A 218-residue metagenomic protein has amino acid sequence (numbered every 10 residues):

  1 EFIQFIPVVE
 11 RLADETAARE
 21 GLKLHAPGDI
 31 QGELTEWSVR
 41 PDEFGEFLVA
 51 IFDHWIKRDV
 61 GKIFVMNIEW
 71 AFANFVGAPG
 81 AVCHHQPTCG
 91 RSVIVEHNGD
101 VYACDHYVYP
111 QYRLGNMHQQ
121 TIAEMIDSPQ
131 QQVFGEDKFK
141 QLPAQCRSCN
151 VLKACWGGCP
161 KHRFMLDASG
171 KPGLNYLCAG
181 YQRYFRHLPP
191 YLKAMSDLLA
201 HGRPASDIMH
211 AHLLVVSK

Functional and structural regions predicted by a protein language model:
E1-H84, T88, I94, V108-Y109 (+1 more regions): Radical SAM enzyme [4Fe-4S]-AdoMet core and its adjacent flexible, acidic and glycine-rich loops/tails across
E43-A50, M117, Q141-A144, N150 (+2 more regions): Generic recognition of stable, solvent-exposed alpha-helical segments in well-folded globular domains
I51, G99, I122: Conserved, mostly hydrophobic/aromatic
G80, V108-V151: Membrane-interface junctions of multi-pass transporters
G90-A103: Conserved active-site beta-strand-loop modules that form the wall/rim of enzyme catalytic pockets and either contain
A103-H106, P143-H162, A179-G180: Local cysteine-cluster metal-coordination motifs and their immediate loop/turn environment, predominantly Fe-S cluster
F134-D137, P172-K218: Short Fe-S-cluster ligation motifs
G158-K171, P189-K193: Short cysteine/histidine-rich zinc-coordinating motifs and their immediately flanking basic loops
